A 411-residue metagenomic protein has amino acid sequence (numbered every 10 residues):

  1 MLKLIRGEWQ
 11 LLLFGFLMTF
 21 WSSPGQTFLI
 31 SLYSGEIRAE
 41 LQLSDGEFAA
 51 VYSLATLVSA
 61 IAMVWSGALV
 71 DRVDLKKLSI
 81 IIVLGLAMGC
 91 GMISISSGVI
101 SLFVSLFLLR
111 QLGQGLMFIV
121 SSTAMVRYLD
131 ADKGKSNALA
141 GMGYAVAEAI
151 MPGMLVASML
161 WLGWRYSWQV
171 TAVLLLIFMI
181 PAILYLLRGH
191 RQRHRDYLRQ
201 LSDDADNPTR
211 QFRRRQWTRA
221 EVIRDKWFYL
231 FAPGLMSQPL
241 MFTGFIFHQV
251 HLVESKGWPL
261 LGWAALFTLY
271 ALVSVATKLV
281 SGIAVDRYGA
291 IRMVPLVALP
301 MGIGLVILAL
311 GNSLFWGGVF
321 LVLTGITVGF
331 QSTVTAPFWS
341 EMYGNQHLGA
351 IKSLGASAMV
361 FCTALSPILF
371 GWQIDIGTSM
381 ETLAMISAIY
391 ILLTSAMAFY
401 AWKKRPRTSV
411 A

Functional and structural regions predicted by a protein language model:
Q10-D45, S66, F245-V250, S366: Extracytoplasmic
Q26, I30-S34, A220-A276: Extracytoplasmic gate region of multi-pass secondary transporters
I61-V99: Conserved MFS/SLC helix-loop-helix module at the cytosolic interface between two early adjacent transmembrane helices
A62-D74, T277-G289, I374-D375: Helix-to-loop junctions at the C-terminal end of transmembrane segments in multipass secondary transporters
I100-L116, M236, W316-F330: Hydrophobic core of transmembrane alpha-helices in multi-pass small-molecule transporters, especially MFS/SLC-type
G115-L129, F330-Y343: Intracellular juxtamembrane helix-capping segments at the cytosolic ends of symmetry-related transmembrane helices
W168-Y185, L383-Y400: Symmetry-related core transmembrane helices of the 12-TM Major Facilitator Superfamily/SLC fold
T277, V285-F338: C-terminal transmembrane helical hairpin of 12-TM major facilitator-type secondary transporters
